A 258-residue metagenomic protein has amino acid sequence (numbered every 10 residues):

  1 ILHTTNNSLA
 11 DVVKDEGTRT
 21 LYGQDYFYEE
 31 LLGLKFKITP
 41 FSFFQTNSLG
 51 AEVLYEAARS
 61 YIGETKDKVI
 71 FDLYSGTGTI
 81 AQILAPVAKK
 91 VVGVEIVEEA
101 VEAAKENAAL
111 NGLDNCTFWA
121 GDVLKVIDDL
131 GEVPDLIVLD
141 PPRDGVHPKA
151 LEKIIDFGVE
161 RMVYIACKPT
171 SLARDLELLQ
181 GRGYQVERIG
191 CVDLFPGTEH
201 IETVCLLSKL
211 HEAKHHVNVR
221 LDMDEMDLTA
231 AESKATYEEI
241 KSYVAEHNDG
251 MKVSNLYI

Functional and structural regions predicted by a protein language model:
L2-A230: Rossmann-like S-adenosyl-L-methionine
A104, I240, I258: Aromatic/hydrophobic pocket-lining residues that form π-stacking "cages" and hydrophobic walls in ligand
A230-S233, M251: Amphipathic alpha-helical protein-protein interaction segments
T236-N248: DNA-recognition alpha helix
H247-L256: Short, basic interhelical loop/turn and adjoining N-cap of the next helix at nucleic-acid- or acidic-partner-contacting
